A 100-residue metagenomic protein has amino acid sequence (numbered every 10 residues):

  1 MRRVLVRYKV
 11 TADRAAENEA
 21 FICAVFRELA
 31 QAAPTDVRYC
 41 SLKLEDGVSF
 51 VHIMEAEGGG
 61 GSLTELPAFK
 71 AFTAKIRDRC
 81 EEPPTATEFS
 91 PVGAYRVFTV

Functional and structural regions predicted by a protein language model:
R2-K9, V37-P67, V100: Short, well-ordered beta-strand segments in beta-rich or mixed alpha/beta enzyme and ligand-binding folds
V4, A74-I76, G93: Short alpha-helical segments used as structural interaction elements across diverse proteins
K9-A20: Short, surface-exposed ligand-recognition loops at beta-strand->loop->(often short) alpha-helix junctions that present
R14-A16, G60, A94: Residue-level signal for secondary-structure boundary sites
A24-R38, M54-F89: An amphipathic, aromatic/His-enriched active-site/gating alpha helix that lines ligand/cofactor pockets
K43, E88-P91: A general secondary-structure junction signal
V92-V100: Short, low-order "capping/linker" segments at domain edges
